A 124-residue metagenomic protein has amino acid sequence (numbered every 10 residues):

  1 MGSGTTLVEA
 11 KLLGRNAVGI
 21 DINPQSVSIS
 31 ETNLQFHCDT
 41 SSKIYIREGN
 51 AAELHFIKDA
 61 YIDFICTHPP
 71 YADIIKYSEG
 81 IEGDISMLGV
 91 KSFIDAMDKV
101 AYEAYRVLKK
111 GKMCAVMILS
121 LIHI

Functional and structural regions predicted by a protein language model:
M1-I122: Class I S-adenosyl-L-methionine-dependent methyltransferase catalytic core
